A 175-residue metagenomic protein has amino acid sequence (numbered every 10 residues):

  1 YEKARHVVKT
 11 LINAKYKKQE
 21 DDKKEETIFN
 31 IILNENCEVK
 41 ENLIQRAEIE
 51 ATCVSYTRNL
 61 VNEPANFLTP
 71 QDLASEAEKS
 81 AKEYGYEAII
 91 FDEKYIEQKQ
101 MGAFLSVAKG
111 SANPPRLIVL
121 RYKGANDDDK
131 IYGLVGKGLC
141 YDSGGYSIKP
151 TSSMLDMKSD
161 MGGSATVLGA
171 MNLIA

Functional and structural regions predicted by a protein language model:
Y1-I131, V135-G138: Short amphipathic alpha-helical segment within the helicase RecA-like ATPase core that mediates nucleic-acid
A77, L134, S147-A175: Alpha-helical metal-binding/catalytic segments enriched in His/Glu/Asp
